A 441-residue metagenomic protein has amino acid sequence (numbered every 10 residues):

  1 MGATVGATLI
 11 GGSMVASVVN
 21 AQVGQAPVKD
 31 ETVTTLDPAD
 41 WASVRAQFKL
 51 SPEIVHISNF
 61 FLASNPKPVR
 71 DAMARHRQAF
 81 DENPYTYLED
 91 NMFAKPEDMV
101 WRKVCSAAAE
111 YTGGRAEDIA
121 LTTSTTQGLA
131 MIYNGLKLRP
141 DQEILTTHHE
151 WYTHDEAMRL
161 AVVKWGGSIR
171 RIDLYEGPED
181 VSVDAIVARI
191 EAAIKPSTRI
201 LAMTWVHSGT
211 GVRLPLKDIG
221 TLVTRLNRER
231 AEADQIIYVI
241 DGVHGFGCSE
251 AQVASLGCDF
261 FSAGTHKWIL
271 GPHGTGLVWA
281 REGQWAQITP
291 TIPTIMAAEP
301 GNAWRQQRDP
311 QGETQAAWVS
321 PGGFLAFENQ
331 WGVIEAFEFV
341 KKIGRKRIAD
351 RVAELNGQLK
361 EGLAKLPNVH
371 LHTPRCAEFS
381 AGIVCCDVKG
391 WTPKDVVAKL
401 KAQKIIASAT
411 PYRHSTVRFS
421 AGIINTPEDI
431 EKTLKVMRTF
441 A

Functional and structural regions predicted by a protein language model:
A3-A441: Pyridoxal 5′-phosphate
